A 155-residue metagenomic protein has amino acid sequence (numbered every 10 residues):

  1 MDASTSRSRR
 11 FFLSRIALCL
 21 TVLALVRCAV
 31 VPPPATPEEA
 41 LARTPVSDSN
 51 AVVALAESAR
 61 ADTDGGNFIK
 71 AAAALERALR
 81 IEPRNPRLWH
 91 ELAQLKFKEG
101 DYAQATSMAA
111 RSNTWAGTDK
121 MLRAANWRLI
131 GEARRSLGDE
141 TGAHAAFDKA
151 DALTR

Functional and structural regions predicted by a protein language model:
V22-S47: Bacterial Sec signal peptide processing site at the extreme N-terminus
D48-A73: Alpha-helical segment of the N-proximal tetratricopeptide repeat
